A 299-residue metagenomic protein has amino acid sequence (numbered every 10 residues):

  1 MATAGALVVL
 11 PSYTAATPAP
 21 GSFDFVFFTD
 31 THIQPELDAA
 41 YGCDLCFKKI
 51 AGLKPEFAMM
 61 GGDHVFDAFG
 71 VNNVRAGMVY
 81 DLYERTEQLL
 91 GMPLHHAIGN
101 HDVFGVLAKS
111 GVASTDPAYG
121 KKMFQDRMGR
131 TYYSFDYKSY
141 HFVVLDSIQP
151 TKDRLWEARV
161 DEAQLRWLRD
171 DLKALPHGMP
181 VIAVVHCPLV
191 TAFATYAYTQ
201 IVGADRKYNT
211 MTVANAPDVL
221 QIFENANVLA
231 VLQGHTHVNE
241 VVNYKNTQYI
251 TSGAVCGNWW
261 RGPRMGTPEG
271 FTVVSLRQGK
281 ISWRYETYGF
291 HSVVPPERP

Functional and structural regions predicted by a protein language model:
M1-V8: N-terminal export leaders
L10-A76: N-terminal active-site segment of His-dependent metallophosphoesterases
T17, G70-P180, R206-N209, A214 (+3 more regions): Extended active-site neighborhood of metal-dependent phosphoesterases/phosphodiesterases
D30, G62-D63, G99-N100, H186 (+1 more regions): Active-site glycine-centered loops adjacent to acidic/histidine catalytic or metal-binding residues that shape
V65, L175-A194: Short acidic, glycine-rich surface-loop motifs adjacent to enzyme active sites
T151, L189-A204: Active-site His/acidic residue clusters
A183-L189, L229-N239: Histidine-centered catalytic micro-motifs
Q278-P299: Acidic, His/Gly-rich catalytic cores of divalent-metal-dependent hydrolytic chemistry
